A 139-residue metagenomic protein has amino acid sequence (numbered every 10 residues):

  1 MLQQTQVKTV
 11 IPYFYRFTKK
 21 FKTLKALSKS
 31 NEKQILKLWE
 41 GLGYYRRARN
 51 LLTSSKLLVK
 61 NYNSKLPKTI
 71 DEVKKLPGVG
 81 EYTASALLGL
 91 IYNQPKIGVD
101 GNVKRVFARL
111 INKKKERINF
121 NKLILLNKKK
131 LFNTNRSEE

Functional and structural regions predicted by a protein language model:
L2-E139: Catalytic cores of DNA base-excision repair glycosylases
